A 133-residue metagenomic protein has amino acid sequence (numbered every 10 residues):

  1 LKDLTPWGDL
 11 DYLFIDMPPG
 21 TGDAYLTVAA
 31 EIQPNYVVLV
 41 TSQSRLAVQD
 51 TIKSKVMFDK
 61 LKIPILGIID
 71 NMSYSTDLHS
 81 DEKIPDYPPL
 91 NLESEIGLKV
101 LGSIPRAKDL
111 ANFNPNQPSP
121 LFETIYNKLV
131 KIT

Functional and structural regions predicted by a protein language model:
L4, D11-Y12, P18-S103, N112: Conserved catalytic-core segment of NTP-binding enzymes
I96, L110-T133: NTP-binding/hydrolysis catalytic cores, primarily Walker-type P-loop NTPases
R106: Active-site donor-binding loop signature of nucleotide-sugar glycosyltransferases
